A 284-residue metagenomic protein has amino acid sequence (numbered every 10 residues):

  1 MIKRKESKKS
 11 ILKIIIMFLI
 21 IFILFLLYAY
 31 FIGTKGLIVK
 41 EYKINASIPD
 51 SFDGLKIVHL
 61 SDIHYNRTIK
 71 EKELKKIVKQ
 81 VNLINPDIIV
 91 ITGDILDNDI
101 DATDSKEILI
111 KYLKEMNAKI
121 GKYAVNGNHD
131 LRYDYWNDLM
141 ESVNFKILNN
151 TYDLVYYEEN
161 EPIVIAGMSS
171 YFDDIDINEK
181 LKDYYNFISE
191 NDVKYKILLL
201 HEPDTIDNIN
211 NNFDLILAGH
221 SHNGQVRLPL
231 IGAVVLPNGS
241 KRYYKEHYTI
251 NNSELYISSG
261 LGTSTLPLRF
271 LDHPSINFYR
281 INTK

Functional and structural regions predicted by a protein language model:
M1-D50: N-terminal membrane-anchoring alpha-helices
G36-I69, F187-I197: Mobile, glycine- and charge-enriched loop segments and immediately flanking short secondary-structure elements within
N45-V58, F145, Y152-G167, D192-Y195 (+2 more regions): Beta-strand-turn-beta hairpins that frame and shape the catalytic cleft of phosphate-ester-processing enzymes
S51-L154: Membrane-embedded segments
I57-H59, V90, Y123, I165-G167 (+2 more regions): Structural motif
H64, L96, N128-D130, Y152-D153 (+4 more regions): Catalytic metal-binding/acid-base residues of hydrolase active sites
D134, D138, S142-F145, T151-Y152 (+3 more regions): Binuclear metal-dependent hydrolase catalytic cores centered on His/Asp/Glu-rich metal-binding motifs
P203-R280: Conserved beta-sheet core of the metallophosphoesterase superfamily
